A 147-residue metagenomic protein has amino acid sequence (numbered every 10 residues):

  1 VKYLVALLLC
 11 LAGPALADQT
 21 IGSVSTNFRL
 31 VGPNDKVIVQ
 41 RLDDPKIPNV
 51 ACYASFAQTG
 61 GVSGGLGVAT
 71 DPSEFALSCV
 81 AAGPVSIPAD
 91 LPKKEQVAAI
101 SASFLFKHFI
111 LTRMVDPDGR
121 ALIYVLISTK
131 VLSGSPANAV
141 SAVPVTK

Functional and structural regions predicted by a protein language model:
V1-L7: Sec-dependent signal peptide recognition, specifically the positively charged N-region followed immediately by
L8-C10, P45: Generic structural signal for beta-strand residues in well-ordered domains
A12-P14: N-terminal signal peptide c-region/cleavage motif recognized by signal peptidases
D18-S78: N-terminal secretory signal peptides
V37-R41, C52, L111, A121-L126: Broad, structure-driven detector of short, well-ordered beta-strand segments within folded domains
P45-P48, P117-A121: Short, solvent-exposed coil/turn segments at beta-strand boundaries
A51-P117: Mature extracytoplasmic domains of secretory-pathway proteins
D118-K147: C-terminal partner/receptor-binding element of secreted or periplasmic proteins
